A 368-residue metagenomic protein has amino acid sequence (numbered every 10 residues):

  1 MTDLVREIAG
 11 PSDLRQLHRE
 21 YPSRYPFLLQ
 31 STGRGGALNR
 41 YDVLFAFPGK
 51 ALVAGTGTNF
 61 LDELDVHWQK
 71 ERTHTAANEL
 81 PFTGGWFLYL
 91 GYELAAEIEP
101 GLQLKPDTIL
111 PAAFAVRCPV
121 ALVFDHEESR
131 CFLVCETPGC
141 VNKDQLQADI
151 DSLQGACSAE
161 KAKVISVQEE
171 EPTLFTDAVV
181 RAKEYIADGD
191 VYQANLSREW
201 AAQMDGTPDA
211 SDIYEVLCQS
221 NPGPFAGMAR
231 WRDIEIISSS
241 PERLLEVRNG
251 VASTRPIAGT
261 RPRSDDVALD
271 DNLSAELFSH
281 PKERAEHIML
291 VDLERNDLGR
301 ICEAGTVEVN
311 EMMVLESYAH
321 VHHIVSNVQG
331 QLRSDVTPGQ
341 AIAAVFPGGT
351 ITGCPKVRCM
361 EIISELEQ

Functional and structural regions predicted by a protein language model:
M1-Q368: Extended alpha-helical targeting/anchoring segments, especially N-terminal organellar/secretory targeting helices
